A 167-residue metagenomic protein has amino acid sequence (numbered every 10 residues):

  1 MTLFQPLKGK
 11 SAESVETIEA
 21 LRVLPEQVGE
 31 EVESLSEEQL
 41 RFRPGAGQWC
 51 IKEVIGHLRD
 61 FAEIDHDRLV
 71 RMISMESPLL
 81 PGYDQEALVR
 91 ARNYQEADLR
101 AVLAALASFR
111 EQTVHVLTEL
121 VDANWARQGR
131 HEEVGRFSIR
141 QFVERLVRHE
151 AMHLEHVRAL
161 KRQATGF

Functional and structural regions predicted by a protein language model:
M1-V23: Extreme N-terminal tail/first-helix region
T2-L7, R41-Q85, E111-V114, Q128-F167: Short, contiguous alpha-helical
K10-E16, S36, D84, D98 (+2 more regions): General structural signal for secondary-structure boundaries
S11-E13, I51, L88-V102, E133-Q141: Acidic/His metal-coordination segments adjacent to aromatic residues that form catalytic metal sites in metalloenzymes
I18, I55, R59, L103: Short gly/ser-rich anion-binding loops that grip negatively charged ligand groups
E19-E33, V89-A126, L146: Acidic/histidine-rich alpha-helical segments that form the ligand environment of transition-metal centers
S34-L35, L40-R41: Cytochrome P450 catalytic-domain "roof"
S36, I73, T118-V121, K161: A structural signal for long alpha-helical coiled-coils and helix-turn connectors that form the cytosolic signaling
